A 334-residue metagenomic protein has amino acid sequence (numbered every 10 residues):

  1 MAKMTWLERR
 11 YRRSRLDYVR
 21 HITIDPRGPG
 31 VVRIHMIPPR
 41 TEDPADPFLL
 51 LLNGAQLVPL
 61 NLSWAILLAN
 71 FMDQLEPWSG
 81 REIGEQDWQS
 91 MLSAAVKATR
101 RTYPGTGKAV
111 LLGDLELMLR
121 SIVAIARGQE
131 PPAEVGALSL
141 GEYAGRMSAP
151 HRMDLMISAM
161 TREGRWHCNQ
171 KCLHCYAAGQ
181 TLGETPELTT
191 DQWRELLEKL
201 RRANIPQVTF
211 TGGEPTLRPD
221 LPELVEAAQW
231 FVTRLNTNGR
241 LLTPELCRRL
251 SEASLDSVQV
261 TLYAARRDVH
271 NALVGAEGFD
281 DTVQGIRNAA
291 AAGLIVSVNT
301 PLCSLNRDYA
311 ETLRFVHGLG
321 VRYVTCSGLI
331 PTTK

Functional and structural regions predicted by a protein language model:
M1-E76: Acidic, low-complexity/disordered tracts enriched in E/D and polar residues
A2, R12-V19, I24-P26, L138 (+4 more regions): A C-terminal junction/extension of Radical SAM enzymes
K3-T5, Q56-R152: Long, charge-rich, low-complexity alpha-helical segments
P59, G164, V269, N306-D308 (+1 more regions): Short catalytic/ligand-binding loop motif for oxyanion handling, primarily in non-cytosolic enzymes, centered on
Y103, G113-L119, I125-R249, A253: Conserved alpha-helical substructure of the radical SAM core
G179-E184, R266-L273, T332-K334: A short acidic, helix-capping loop that chelates divalent metal ions and anchors anionic groups
T190, R194-F210, R218-G328: Radical SAM/AdoMet-radical enzyme domain recognition
